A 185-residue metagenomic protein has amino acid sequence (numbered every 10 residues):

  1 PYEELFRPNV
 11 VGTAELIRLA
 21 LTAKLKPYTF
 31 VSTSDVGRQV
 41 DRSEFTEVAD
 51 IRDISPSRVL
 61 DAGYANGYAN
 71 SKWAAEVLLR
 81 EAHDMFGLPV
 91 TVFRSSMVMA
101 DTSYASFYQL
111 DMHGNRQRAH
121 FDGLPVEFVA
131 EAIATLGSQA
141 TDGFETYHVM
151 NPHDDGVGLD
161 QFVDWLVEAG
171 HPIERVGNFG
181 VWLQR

Functional and structural regions predicted by a protein language model:
E3, V11-G67, M85: Conserved Rossmann-fold NAD(P)-dependent oxidoreductase catalytic core, especially the SDR/UDP-sugar
N9, P125-V129, G158: An acidic site on a long C-lobe helix of protein kinase domains
V10-L16, S71-L79, V129: Conserved catalytic Lys-bearing alpha helix of Rossmann-like short-chain dehydrogenase/reductases
I17-Y28, A82-P89, Q139-D142, A169-I173: Secondary-structure transition/capping motifs at alpha-helix termini and the adjoining loop/turn into the next element
V36, V98-A100, D154: Conserved sequence/active-site signature of Rossmann-fold short-chain dehydrogenase/reductase
D41-R52, G67, R80-Q139, V163-L166: NAD(P)-dependent short-chain dehydrogenase/reductase
L136-R185: Mid/C-terminal beta-alpha module of Rossmann-like enzyme folds, strongest in SDR-family dehydrogenases/epimerases
